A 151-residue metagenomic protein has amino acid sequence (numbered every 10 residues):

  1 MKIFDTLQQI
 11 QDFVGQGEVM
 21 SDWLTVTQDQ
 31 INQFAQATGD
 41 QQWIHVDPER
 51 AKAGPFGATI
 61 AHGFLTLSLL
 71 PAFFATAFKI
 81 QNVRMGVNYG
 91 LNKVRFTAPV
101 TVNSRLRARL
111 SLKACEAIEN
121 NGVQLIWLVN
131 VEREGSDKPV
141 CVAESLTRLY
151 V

Functional and structural regions predicted by a protein language model:
M1-A61, Y150-V151: Catalytic strand-loop segment that frames the active site of acyl-thioester-processing enzymes
M1-D12, P99-V151: HotDog/MaoC-like acyl-thioester-processing domains
Q16, D22, Q30, D40 (+3 more regions): A generic structural signal for short beta-strands and their flanking turns/coil linkers
N32, S68-A72: Internal, well-ordered alpha-helical scaffold/interface segments that support domain packing or protein-protein contacts
G54-A58, P71-K113: Hydrophobic beta-strand-centered segment that forms part of the acyl-chain substrate-binding groove
F64-T66: A solvent-exposed, acidic/Ser-Thr-rich amphipathic alpha-helical stretch
